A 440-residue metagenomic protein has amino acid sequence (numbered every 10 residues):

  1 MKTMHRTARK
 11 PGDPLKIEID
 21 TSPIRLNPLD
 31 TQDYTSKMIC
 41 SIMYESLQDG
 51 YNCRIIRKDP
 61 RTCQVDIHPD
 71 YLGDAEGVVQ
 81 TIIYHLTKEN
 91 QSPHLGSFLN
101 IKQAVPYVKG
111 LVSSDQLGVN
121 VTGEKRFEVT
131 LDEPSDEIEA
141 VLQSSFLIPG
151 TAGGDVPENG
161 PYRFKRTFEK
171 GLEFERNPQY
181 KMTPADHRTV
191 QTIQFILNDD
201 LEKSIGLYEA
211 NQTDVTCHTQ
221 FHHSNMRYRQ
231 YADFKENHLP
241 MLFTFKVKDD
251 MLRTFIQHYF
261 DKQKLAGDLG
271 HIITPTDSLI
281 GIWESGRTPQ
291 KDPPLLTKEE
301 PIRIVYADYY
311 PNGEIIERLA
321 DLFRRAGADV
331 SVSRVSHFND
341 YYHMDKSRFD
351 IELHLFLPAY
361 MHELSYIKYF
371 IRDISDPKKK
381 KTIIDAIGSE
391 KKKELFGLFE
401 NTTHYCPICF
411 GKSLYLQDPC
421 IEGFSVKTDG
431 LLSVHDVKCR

Functional and structural regions predicted by a protein language model:
K16-P60, T87-N90: N-terminal lobe/hinge region of extracytoplasmic solute-binding protein
E18-M38, G73-V79, D136-L147, L416-H435: A structural "hinge/loop" feature
T31-Y34, E124-R126, T130-Q194, D200-K203: Gly/Pro-rich hinge or "lid" segments in bacterial periplasmic/extracellular proteins
P60, E169, L295-L355: Ligand/substrate-recognition segments at binding pockets and active sites
P60-T62, D66, D70-D74, P93-T151: Surface-exposed binding/hinge segments that line and control ligand-binding clefts or catalytic entry sites
K165-E173, Q194-K246: Extracellular/periplasmic solute-recognition and catalytic clefts
E175-Y180, R227-Y259, D268, K368 (+1 more regions): A bilobed periplasmic-binding-protein/Venus flytrap-type ligand-binding module shared by bacterial periplasmic
Q257-Q290, E314-R318, D345-R440: Detector for C-terminal structural segments
